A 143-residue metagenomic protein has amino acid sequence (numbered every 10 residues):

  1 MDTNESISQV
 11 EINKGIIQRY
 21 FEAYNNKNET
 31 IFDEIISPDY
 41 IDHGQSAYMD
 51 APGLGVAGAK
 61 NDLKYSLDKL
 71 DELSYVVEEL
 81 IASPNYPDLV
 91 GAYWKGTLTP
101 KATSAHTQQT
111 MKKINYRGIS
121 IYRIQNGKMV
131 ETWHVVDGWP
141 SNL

Functional and structural regions predicted by a protein language model:
M1-P38: Short, low-complexity N-terminal intrinsically disordered segments enriched in polar/charged residues
G15, T30-V90: A solvent-exposed, acidic/Ser-Thr-rich amphipathic alpha-helical stretch
N25, L98-A102, I124: Beta-strand elements of well-folded, non-transmembrane domains
I36, W94-L98, V135-V136: Short beta-strand segments enriched in hydrophobic/aromatic residues within well-folded beta-rich domains
D50-A51, T99-K101, G138-N142: A short local loop/turn or secondary-structure capping micro-motif enriched for an aromatic residue
D68-E72, T97-K113: Short, cysteine-centered beta-strand-loop-beta hairpins and adjacent loop/turn segments enriched in charged/polar
P87, N115-L143: Short beta-strand edge/turn micro-motifs at domain boundaries
P87-K101: A short hydrophobic beta-strand element
